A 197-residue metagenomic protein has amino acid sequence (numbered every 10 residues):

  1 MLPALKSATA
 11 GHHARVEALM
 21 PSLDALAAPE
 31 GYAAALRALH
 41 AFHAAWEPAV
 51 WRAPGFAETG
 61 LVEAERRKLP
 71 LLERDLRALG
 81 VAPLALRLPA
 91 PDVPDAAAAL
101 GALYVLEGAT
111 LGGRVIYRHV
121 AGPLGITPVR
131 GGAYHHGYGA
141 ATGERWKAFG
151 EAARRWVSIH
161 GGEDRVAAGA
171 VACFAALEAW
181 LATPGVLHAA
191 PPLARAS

Functional and structural regions predicted by a protein language model:
M1-S197: Metal- and O2-centered redox machinery and metal/ROS homeostasis
